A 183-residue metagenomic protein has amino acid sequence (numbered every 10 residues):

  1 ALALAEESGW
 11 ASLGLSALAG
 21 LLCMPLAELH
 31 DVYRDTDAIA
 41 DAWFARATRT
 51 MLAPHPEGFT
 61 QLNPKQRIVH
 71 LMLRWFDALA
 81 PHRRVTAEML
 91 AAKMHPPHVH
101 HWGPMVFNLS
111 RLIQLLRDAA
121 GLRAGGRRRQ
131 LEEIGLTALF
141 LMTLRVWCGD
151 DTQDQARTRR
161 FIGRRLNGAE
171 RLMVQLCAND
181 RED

Functional and structural regions predicted by a protein language model:
L4-A42: Helix-turn-helix
A5, D37-A47, M51, T86-M89 (+1 more regions): Alpha-helical DNA-contacting segments of helix-turn-helix folds
G14, A87-A91, G125: Short, hydrophobic secondary-structure boundary micro-motifs
A17, H70, R74, E88 (+2 more regions): Amphipathic alpha-helical interaction segments
A42, P56-A91, N108: Hydrophobic alpha-helical connector segments
W43-T50, A78-V85, N108-L115, L136-L139: Amphipathic, well-ordered alpha-helical segments in soluble domains
H98-L122, Q130-L141, R160: Amphipathic alpha-helical packing segments from all-alpha helical-bundle domains
D118, G149-D183: C-terminal peripheral helix-coil segments that are non-catalytic and often amphipathic
